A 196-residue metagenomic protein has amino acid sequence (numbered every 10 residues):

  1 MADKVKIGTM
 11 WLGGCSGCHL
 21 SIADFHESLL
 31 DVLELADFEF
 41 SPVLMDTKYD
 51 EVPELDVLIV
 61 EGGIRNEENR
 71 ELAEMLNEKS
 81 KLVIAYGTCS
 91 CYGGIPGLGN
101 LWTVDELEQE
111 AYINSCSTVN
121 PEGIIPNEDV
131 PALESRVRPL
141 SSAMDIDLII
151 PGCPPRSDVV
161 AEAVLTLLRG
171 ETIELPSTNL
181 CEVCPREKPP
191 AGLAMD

Functional and structural regions predicted by a protein language model:
M1-D196: Iron-sulfur-associated redox domains of electron-transfer enzymes in respiratory and anaerobic energy metabolism
